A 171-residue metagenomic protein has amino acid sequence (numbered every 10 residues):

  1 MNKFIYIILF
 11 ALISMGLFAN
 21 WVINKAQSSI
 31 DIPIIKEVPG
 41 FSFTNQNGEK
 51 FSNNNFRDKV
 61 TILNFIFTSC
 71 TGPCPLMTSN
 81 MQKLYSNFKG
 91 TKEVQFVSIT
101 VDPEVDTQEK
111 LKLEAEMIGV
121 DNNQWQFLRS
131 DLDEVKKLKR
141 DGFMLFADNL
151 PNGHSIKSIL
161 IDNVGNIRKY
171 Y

Functional and structural regions predicted by a protein language model:
M1-G40: N-terminal targeting signals for export/organelle localization
V38-P39, T61, S155-K157: Short loop/turn microsegments at loop-to-beta-strand junctions
F51-M81, V97: Short active-site neighborhood of thiol/selenol oxidoreductases, capturing the structured segment around
N87-E93, G119-D121: Short helix-capping segments at alpha-helix termini
E93-D106, N123-V135: Thiol-based oxidoreductase modules, predominantly thioredoxin-like and allied folds used for disulfide exchange
L111, H154-Y171: A short, hydrophobic beta-strand/beta-hairpin element that forms part of a small beta-sheet core
K112-I156: Short, internal strand/loop/helix patches that form the active-site neighborhood or redox-interaction surface
